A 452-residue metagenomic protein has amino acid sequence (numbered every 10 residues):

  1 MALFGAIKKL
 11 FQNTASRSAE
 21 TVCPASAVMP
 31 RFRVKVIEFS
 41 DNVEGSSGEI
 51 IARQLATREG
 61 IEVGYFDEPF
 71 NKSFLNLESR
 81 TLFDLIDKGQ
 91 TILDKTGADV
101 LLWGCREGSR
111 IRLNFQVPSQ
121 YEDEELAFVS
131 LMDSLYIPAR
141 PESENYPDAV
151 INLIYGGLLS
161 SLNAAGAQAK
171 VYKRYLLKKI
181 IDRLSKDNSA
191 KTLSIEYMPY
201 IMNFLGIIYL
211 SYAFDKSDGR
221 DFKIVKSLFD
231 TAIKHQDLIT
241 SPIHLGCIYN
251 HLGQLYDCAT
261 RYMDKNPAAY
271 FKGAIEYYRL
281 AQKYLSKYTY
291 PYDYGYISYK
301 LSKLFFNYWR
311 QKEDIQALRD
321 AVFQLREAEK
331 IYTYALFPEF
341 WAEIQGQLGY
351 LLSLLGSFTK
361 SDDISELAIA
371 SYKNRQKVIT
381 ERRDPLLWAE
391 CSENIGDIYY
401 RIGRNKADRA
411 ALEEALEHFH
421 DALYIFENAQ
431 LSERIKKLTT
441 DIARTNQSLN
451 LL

Functional and structural regions predicted by a protein language model:
A27-D87: Short beta-strand->alpha-helix linker/helix-N-cap micro-motif that forms a surface specificity/interaction loop
S79-Y175: Catalytic-center loop of serine/cysteine hydrolases
P138-E144, D182-P199, D215-K216, T231-G246 (+6 more regions): Flexible helix-coil transition and linker loops at the boundaries of alpha-helical arrays
N145-Y146, I195, M202, D221-F222 (+12 more regions): Inter-repeat boundary and helix-capping residues of tandem alpha-helical solenoids
S160-L176, L210-I224, D257-K272, F306-D320 (+3 more regions): Short coil/turn connectors between adjacent alpha-helices in alpha-solenoid helical repeat scaffolds
A164-Y270: Alpha-solenoid helical-repeat scaffolds
L177, I181-L184, F222, F229 (+13 more regions): Hydrophobic/aromatic packing residues within the alpha-helices of TPR/SEL1-like helical repeat arrays
Y200-F214, I243-R261, Y292-R310, E339-L354 (+2 more regions): Conserved alpha-helical positions within TPR/SEL1-like repeat arrays
